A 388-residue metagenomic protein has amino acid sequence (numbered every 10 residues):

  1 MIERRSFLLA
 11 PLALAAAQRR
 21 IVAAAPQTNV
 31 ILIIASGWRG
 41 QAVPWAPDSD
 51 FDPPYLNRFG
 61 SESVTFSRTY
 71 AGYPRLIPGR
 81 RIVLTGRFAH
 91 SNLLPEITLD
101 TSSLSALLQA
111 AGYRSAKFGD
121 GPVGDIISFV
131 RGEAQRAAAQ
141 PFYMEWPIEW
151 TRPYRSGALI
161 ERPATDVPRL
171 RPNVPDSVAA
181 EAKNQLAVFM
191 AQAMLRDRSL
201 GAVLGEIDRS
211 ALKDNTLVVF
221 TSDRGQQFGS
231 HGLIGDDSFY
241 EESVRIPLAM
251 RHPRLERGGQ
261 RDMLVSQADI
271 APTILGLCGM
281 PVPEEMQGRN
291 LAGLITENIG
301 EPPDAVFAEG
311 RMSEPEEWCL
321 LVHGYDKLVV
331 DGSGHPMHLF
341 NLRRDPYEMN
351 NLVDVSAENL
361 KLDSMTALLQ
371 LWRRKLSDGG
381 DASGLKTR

Functional and structural regions predicted by a protein language model:
M1, Q18-L32: C-terminal segment of N-terminal export signals and the immediately downstream linker at the start of the mature
M1-L12: N-terminal secretory signal peptides and thylakoid transit peptides that target proteins across membranes
P26-T28, A35, R39-G40, T65 (+4 more regions): Long, internal low-complexity/basic segments
T28, G37-D50, P74, V130-V265 (+5 more regions): Active-site-proximal cap/lid insertion segments
G40-Y113: Active-site segment of extracytoplasmic enzymes that catalyze sulfate/phosphate-ester chemistry
G112-P122, P281-E285: Short, well-structured beta-strand/strand-turn elements
R224-S230, A268-A271, G276-L342, Y347 (+2 more regions): C-terminal cap/loop subdomain of S1 sulfatases and analogous C-terminal strand-loop tails that border
